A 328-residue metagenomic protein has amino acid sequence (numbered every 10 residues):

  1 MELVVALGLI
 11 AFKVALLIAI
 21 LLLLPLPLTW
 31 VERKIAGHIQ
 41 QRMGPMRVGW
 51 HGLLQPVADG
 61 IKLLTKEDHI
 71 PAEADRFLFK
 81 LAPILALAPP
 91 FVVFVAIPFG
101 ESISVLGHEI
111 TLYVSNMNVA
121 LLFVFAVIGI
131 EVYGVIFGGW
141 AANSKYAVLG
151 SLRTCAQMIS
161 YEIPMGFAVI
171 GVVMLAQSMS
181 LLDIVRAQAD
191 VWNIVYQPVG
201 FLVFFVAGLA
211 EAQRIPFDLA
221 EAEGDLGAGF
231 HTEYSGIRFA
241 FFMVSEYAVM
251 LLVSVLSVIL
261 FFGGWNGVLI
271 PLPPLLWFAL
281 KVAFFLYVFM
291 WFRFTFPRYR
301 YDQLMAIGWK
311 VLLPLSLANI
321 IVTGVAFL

Functional and structural regions predicted by a protein language model:
M1-L328: Selective transmembrane helix interface/packing segments
